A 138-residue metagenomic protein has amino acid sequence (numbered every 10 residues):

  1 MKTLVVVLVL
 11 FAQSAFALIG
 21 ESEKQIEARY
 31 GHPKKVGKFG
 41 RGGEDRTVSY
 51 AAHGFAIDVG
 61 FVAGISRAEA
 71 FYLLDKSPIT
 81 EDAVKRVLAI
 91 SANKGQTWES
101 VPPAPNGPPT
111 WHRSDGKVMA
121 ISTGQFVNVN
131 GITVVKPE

Functional and structural regions predicted by a protein language model:
M1-L8: Sec-dependent signal peptide recognition, specifically the positively charged N-region followed immediately by
A12-S14: N-terminal signal peptide c-region/cleavage motif recognized by signal peptidases
F16-L18: Boundary of Sec targeting at the N-terminus
E27-E138: A cross-family detector of function-defining hotspots
